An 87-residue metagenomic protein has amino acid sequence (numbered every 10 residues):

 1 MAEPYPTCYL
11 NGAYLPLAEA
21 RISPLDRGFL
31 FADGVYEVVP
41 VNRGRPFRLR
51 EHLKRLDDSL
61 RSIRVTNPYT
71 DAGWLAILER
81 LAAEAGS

Functional and structural regions predicted by a protein language model:
M1-S87: Conserved alpha/beta cores of soluble small-molecule-handling proteins
